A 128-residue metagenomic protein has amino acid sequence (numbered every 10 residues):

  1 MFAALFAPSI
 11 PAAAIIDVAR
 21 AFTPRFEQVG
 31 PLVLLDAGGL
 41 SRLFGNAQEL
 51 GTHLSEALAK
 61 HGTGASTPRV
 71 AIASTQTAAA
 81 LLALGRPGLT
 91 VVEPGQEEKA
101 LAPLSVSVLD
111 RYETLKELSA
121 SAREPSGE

Functional and structural regions predicted by a protein language model:
M1-E128: Gly/Gly-Pro- and Ser/Thr-rich, intrinsically disordered tail segments characteristic of DNA damage-repair and tolerance
